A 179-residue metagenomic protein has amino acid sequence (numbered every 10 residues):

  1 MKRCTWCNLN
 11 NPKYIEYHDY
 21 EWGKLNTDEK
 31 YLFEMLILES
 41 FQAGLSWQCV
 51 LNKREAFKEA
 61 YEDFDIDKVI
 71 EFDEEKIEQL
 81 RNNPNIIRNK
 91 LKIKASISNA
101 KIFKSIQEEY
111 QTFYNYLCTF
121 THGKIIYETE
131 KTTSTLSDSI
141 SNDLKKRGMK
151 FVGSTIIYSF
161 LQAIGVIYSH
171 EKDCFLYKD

Functional and structural regions predicted by a protein language model:
M1-D179: HhH-family (HhH-GPD) DNA N-glycosylase catalytic core used in base-excision repair
